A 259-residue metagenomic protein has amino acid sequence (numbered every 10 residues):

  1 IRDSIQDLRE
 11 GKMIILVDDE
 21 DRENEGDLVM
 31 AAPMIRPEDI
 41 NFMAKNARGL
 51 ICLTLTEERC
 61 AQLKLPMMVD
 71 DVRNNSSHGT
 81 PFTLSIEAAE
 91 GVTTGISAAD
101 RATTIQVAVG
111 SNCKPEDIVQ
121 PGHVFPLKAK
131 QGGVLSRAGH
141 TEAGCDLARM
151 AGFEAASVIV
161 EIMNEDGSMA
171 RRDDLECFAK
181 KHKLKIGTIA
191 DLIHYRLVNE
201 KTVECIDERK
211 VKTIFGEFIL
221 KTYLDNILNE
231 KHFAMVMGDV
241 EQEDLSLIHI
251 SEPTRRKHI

Functional and structural regions predicted by a protein language model:
I1-R36: N-terminal, positively charged regions that mediate nucleic acid binding
K12-I15, D27-V29, G49-L53, P81-L84 (+9 more regions): Structural motif
N24, L28, M34-I51, A61-Q62 (+2 more regions): Feature captures the catalytic cores and cofactor-binding loops of soluble hydro-lyases/lyases that act on carboxylate
R36-S97: Glycine-rich, N-terminal phosphate-binding loop and its surrounding beta-alpha-beta segment
R73-G133: Hydrophobic alpha-helical hairpins/lids featuring a short glycine-rich hinge
H123-F125, L135-M169, H182, L192: Glycine-rich phosphate/pyrophosphate-binding loops and their adjacent beta-strand/loop elements at enzyme active sites
E176-K180, K185, I189-L247: Long, charged alpha-helical interface segments
I248-I259: Single conserved hydrophobic/aromatic residue that forms the stacking wall/gate of nucleotide- or nucleobase-binding
